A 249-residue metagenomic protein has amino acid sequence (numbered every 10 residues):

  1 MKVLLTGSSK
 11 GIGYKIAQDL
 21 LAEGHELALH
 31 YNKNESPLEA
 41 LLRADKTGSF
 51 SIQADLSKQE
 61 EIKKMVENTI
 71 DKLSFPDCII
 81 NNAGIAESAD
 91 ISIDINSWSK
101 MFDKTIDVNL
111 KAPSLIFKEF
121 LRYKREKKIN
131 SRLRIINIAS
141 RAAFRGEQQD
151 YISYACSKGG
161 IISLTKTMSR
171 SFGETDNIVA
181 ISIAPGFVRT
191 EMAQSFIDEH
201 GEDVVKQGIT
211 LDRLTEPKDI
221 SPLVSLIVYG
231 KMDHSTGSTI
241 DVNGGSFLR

Functional and structural regions predicted by a protein language model:
S9-G11: Conserved glycine-rich cofactor-binding loop
E23-E39: Conserved glycine-rich Rossmann-like NAD(P)H-binding loop of the short-chain dehydrogenase/reductase
E39-L41, S182, G186-I209: A glycine/serine/threonine-rich, flexible loop-to-helix segment that serves as the NAD(P) cofactor-binding "lid"
K63, A86-D103, R122, E126 (+3 more regions): Conserved mid-core segment of classical short-chain dehydrogenase/reductases
I85-A86, M101, I129-G160, T165-E174 (+1 more regions): Catalytic loop of short-chain dehydrogenase/reductase
E174-V179, S235-G237: Short, small/polar-rich loop/turn modules that mediate ligand/substrate recognition or access, typified
S225, T236-R249: Short C-terminal tail/terminal secondary-structure segment of NAD(P)H-dependent dehydrogenase/reductase domains
